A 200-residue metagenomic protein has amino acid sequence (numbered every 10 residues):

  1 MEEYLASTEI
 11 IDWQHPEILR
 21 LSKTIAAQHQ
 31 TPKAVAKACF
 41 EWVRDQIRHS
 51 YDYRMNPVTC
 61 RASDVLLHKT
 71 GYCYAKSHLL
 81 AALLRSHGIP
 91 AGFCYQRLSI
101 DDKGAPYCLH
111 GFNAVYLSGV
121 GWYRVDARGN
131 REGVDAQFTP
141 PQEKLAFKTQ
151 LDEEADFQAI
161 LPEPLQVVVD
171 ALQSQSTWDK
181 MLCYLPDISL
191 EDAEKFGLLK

Functional and structural regions predicted by a protein language model:
M1-H68: Secondary-structure boundary elements
L5, Q30, A36, Y53 (+4 more regions): Short, well-ordered helical secondary-structure segments
I10, A27, Q96-K200: His-Asp-centered catalytic microenvironments across diverse enzyme cores, prominently the transglutaminase-like
H15, L80, L161-E163: Intrinsic-disorder/low-complexity coil detector
T24, E41-D45, A82, S86 (+2 more regions): Residue-level signal for well-ordered alpha-helical scaffold segments within enzymatic catalytic domains
S50-L109: Active-site neighborhood of thiol-dependent amide/isopeptide-bond enzymes
